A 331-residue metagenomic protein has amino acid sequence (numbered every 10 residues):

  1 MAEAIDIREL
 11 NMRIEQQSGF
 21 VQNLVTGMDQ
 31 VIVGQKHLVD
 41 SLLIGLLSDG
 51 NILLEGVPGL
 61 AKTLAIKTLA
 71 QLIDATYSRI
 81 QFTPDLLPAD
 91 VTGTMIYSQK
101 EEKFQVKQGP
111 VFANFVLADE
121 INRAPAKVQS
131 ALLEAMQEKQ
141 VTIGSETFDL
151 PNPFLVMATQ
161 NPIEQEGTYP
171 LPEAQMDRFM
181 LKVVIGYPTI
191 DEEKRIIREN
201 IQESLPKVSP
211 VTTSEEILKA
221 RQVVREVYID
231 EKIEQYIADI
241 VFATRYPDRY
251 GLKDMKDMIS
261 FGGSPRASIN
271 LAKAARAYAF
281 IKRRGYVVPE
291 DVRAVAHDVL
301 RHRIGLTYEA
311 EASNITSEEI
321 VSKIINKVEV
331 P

Functional and structural regions predicted by a protein language model:
M1-R8, I14-E15, P247-P331: C-terminal engagement/docking regions of AAA+ P-loop ATPases
L10-S18, V31, K182-D254, I281-G285 (+3 more regions): Conserved C-terminal "switch" segment of AAA+ ATPases
R13-L60, F242: Pre-Walker A (pre-P-loop) alpha-helix and adjacent loop at the N terminus of AAA/AAA+ ATPase modules, a conserved
S41-I44, Y97-L117, E146: Conserved alpha-helical scaffold flanking the Walker A/P-loop in AAA+ ATPase domains
L46-T83: Walker A/P-loop
G56, D119-E120, A131: Walker B catalytic acidic pair
V57, V91, T159: P-loop (Walker A) phosphate-binding loop of NTP-binding proteins
S98-K103, E120, A124, V128 (+2 more regions): Canonical AAA+ ATPase core
